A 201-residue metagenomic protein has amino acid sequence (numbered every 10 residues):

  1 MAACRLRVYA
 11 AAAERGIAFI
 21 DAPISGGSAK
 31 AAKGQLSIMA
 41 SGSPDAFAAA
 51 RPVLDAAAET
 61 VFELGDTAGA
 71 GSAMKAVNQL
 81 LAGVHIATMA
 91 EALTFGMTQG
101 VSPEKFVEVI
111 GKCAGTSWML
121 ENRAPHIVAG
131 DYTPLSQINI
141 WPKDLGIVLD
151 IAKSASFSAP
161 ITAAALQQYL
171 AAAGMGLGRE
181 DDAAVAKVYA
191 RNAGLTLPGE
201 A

Functional and structural regions predicted by a protein language model:
M1-Q79, G83: Rossmann-fold dinucleotide-binding core
G34, I38-S41, F62, A68-Q99 (+2 more regions): Active-site-proximal catalytic alpha-helix in oxidoreductases
D55, L197-A201: ATP-dependent carboxylate/acyl-activation modules
S72, L81, T116-D182, A201: Interdomain hinge/lid region at the active-site interface of Rossmann-like NAD(P)-dependent oxidoreductases
E104-K112, A163-Q167: Beta-strand segments within the central parallel beta-sheet cores of soluble alpha/beta enzyme folds
A183-L195: Short, amphipathic C-terminal "tail helix"
